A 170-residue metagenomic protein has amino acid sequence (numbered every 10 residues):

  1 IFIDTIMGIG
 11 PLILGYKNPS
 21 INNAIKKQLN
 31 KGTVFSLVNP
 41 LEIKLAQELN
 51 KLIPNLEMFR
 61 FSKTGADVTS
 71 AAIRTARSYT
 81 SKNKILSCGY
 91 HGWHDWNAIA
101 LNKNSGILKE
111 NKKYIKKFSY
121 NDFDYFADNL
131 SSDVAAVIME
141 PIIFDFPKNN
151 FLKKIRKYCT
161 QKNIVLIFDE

Functional and structural regions predicted by a protein language model:
F2-S81: Glycine-rich loop-to-alpha-helix module at the N-terminal edge of alpha/beta enzyme cores
I3-I6, A136-P141: Short beta-strands and strand-loop turn motifs
I9, D124, D145: Glycine-rich nucleotide phosphate-binding loop and flanking beta-alpha elements of Rossmann-like dinucleotide-binding
Y16-P19, I107-E110, I164: Short acidic/glycine-rich loops and adjacent helix/strand connectors that line catalytic pockets where negatively
N23-N30, Q47, K51, D124-D128 (+2 more regions): Replace "anionic and nucleotidyl ligands
Q47-A136: PLP-dependent aspartate aminotransferase-fold enzymes
M139-V165: Active-site core of PLP-dependent enzymes with the aminotransferase class I/II
D169: Glycine-centered flexible beta-alpha turn that most often forms the glycine-rich phosphate-binding loop
